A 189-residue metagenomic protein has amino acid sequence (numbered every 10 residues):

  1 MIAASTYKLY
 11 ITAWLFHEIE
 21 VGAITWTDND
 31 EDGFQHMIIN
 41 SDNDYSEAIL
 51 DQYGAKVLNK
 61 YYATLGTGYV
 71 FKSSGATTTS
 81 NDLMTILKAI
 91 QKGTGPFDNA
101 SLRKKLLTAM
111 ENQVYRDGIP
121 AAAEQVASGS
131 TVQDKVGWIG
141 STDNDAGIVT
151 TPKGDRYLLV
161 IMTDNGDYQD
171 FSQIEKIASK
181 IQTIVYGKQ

Functional and structural regions predicted by a protein language model:
M1, N43-D44: A short, structure-level motif marking secondary-structure boundaries and short turns
M1-I24, M37, L159: Active-site SXXK
A4, G33, I49-L50: Catalytic glycan-binding domains that act on GlcNAc-containing polysaccharides
T6-T12, I39, N43, S80-M84: Short alpha-helical patches at coil-to-helix transitions and adjacent helical residues in well-structured domains
Y10, G22-A23, G33-I38, L58-L65 (+1 more regions): Short amphipathic alpha-helical segments, especially helix-boundary/capping motifs
D28-D42, G54: Acidic helix-start/capping segments at beta-turn-to-alpha-helix junctions
A48-Q189: Penicillin-recognizing serine hydrolase domain
